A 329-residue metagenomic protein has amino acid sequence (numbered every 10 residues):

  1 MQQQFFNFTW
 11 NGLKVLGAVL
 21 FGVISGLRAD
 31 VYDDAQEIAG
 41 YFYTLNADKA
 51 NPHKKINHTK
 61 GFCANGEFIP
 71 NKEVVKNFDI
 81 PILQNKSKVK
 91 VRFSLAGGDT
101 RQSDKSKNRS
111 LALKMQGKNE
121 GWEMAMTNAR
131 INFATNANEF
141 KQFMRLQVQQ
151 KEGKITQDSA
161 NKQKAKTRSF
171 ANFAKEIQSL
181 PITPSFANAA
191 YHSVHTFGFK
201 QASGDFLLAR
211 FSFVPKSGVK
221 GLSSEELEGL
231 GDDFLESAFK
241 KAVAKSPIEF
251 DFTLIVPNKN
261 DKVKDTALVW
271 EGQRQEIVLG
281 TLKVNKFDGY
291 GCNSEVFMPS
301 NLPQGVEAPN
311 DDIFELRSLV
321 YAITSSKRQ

Functional and structural regions predicted by a protein language model:
M1-Q4, L227: A general boundary/transition motif marking the beginning of the first structured unit of a protein
Q3-L16: Bacterial N-terminal signal peptides that target proteins for export
V19-G22: Short, linear, compositionally biased motifs with a strong N-terminal bias
S25-A29: Sec/Tat signal peptide C-region and signal peptidase I cleavage site
D30-Q329: Active-site-adjacent core segments of small-molecule enzymes
